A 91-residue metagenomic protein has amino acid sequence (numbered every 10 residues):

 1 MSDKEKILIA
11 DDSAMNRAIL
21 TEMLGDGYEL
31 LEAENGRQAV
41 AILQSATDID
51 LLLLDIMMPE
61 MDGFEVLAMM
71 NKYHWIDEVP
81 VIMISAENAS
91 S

Functional and structural regions predicted by a protein language model:
S2, K6, A14-E32, S45 (+1 more regions): Two-component/phosphorelay signaling modules centered on CheY-like receiver
K4, T47-D50, W75-P80: His-Asp phosphorelay/catalytic-motif detector in bacterial-type signaling
E32-L51: Acidic, metal-coordinating helix/loop segments flanking the phosphotransfer/catalytic sites of two-component signaling
L53-D55: Active-site T/S-Asp motif of two-component receiver
M58: Receiver (REC) domain active-site loop signature in two-component systems and cognate sites in sensor histidine kinases
Y73, E87-N88: Short, conserved "switch-loop" micro-motifs in signal-transduction and mechanochemical regulators
